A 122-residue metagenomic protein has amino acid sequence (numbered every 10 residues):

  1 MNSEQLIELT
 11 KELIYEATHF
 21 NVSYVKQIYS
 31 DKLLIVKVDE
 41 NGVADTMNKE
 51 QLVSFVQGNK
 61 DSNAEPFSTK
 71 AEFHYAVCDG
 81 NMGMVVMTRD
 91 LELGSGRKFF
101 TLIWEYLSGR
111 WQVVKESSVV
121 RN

Functional and structural regions predicted by a protein language model:
M1-D31: Short, low-complexity N-terminal intrinsically disordered segments enriched in polar/charged residues
Q5-L6, L34, E50-G94: Surface-exposed, charged secondary-structure patches
Y29-S30, R89-L91, S117-V120: Short beta-strand segments enriched in hydrophobic/aromatic residues within well-folded beta-rich domains
I35-K37, V85, V113-K115: Short hydrophobic/aromatic-rich beta-strand segments that constitute the beta-sheet cores of beta-sandwich/beta-barrel
N41-D45: Polytopic transmembrane helical bundles with strong interfacial aromatic enrichment
R97-N122: Short beta-strand edge/turn micro-motifs at domain boundaries
